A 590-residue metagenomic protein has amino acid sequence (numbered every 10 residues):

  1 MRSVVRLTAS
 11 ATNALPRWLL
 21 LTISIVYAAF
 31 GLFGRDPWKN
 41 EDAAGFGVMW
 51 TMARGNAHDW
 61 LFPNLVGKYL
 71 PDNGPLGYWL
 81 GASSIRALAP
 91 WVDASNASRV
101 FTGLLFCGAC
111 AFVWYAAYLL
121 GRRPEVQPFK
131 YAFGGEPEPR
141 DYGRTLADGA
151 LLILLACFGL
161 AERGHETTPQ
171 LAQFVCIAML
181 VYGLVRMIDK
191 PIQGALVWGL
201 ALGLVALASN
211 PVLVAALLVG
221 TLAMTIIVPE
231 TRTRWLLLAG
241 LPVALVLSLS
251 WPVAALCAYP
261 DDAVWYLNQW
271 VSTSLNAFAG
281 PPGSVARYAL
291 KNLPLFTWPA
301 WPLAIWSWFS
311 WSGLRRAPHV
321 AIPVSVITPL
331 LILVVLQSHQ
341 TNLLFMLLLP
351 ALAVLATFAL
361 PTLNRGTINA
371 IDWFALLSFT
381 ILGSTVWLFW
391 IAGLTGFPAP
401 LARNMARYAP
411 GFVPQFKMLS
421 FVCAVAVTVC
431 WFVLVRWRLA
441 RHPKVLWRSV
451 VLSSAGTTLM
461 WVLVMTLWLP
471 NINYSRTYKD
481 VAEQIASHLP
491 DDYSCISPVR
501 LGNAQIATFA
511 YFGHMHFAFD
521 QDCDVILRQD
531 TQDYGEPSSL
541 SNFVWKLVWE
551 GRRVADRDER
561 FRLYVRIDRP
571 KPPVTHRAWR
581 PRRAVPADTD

Functional and structural regions predicted by a protein language model:
M1-N369, F509, R557-R560: Membrane-integral, polyisoprenol-dependent glycosyltransferases of the GT-C/oligosaccharyltransferase superfamily
R2-A14, M187-A244, A255-D262, S310-D590: Membrane-embedded architecture of ER/inner-membrane glycosylation machinery
